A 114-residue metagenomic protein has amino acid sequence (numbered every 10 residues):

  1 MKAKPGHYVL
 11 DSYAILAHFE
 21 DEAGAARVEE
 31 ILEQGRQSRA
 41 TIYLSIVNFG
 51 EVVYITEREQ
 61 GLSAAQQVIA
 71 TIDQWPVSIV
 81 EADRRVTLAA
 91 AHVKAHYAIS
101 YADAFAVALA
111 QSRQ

Functional and structural regions predicted by a protein language model:
M1-L44, E57-A70: Short, well-structured N-terminal submotif of metal-dependent ribonuclease cores
A3, S78-Q114: Active-site neighborhoods of divalent-metal-dependent phosphate/nucleic-acid chemistry enzymes
D11, E51, D103: Acidic active-site catalytic centers that drive phospho-/nucleotidyl reactions and related ester hydrolyses
L16, G50-V53, A91: Amphipathic alpha-helical segments within well-ordered protein domains
A25, F49-G50, T87, A106: Alpha-helix N-cap/helix-start and coil->helix boundary motif
L32-Q34, A70-I72, R85-H92: Glycine/charged-rich beta-loop-alpha catalytic/anionic-binding loops adjacent to active sites
R36, D73, Q111: Anion (oxyanion) recognition and catalysis
A40, V77-S78: Short, conserved active-site loop motifs that form the nucleotide-linked donor/cofactor pocket
